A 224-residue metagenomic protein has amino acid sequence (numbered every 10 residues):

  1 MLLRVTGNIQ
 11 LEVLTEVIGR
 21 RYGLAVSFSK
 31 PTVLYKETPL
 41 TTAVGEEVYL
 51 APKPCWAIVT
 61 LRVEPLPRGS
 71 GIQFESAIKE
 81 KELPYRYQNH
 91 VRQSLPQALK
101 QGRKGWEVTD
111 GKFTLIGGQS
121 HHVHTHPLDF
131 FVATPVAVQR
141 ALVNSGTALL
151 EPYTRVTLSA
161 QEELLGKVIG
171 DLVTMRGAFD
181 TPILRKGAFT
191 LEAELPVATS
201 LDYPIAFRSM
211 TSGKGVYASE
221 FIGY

Functional and structural regions predicted by a protein language model:
M1-Y224: Accessory interaction regions appended to the cores of large information-processing enzymes
